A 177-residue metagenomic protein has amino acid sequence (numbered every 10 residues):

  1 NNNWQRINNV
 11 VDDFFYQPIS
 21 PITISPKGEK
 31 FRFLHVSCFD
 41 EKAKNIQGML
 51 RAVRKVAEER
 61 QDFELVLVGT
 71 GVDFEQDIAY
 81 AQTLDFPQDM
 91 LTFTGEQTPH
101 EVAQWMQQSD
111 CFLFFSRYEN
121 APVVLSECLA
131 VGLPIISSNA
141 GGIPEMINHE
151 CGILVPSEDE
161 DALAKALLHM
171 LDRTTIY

Functional and structural regions predicted by a protein language model:
N1-P18, G28, R32: Donor nucleotide-sugar binding/catalytic pocket of nucleotide-sugar-dependent glycosyltransferases
P26-K44, L50-V53: Conserved donor-binding/catalytic core segment of Leloir-type glycosyltransferases
I78-Q97: Nucleotide-activated donor-binding/catalytic signature segment of Leloir-type glycosyltransferases, i.e., the conserved
E96-Q97, Q104-S109: Short alpha-helical donor nucleotide-sugar binding micro-motif in glycosyltransferases
A103, P122-A130, P144-E145: Short alpha-helical segment that forms part of, or immediately flanks, the ligand-binding pocket in carbohydrate-active
R117: Aromatic "clamp/platform" in nucleotide-sugar-dependent glycosyltransferases that forms part of the donor/acceptor
P134-S137: Short hydrophobic beta-strand element within catalytic cores of glycosyltransferases and related nucleotide-activated
H149, I153-E160, H169-T174: Conserved acidic donor-binding segment of nucleotide-sugar-dependent glycosyltransferases
